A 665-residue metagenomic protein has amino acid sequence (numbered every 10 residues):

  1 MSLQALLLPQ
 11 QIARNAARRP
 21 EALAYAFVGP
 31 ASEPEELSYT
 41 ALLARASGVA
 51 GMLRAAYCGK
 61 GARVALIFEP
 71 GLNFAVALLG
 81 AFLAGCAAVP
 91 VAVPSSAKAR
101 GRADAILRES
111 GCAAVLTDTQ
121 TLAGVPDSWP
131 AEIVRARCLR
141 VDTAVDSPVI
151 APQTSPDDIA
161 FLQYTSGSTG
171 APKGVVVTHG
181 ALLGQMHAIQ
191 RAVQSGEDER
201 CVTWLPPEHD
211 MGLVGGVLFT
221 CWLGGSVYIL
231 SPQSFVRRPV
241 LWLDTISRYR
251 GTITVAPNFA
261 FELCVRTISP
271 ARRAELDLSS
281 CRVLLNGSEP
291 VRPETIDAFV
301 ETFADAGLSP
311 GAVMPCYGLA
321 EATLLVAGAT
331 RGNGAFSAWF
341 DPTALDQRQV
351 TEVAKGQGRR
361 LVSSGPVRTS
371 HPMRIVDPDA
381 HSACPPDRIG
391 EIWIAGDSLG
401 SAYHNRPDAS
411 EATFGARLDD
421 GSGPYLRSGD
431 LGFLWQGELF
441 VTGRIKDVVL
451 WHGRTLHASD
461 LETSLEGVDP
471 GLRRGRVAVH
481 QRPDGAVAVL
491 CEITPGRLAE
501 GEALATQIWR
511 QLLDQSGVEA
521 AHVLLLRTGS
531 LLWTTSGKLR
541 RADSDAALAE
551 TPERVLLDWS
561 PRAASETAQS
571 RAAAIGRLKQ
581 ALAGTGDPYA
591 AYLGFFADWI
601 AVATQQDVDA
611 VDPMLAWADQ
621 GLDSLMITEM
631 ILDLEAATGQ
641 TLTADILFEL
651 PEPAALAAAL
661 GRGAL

Functional and structural regions predicted by a protein language model:
M1-L37, A41-A56, L78, S570-K579 (+2 more regions): N-lobe entry segment of adenylate-forming
P20-L23, D146-Y164, G170-A171, V176 (+2 more regions): Conserved pre-ATP/AMP-binding loop-to-beta segment of ANL
E21-V76, S96-D104, G174-L183: Conserved AMP-binding/adenylate-forming core of the ANL superfamily
L183-R200, P207-T252, T267-R272: Conserved AMP-binding/adenylation subdomain of ANL enzymes
G251-V255, T267-G358, P372-M373, A380-H381: Gly/Ser/Thr-rich phosphate-binding loop
V362-R374, P378-D387, E391-H452, A572: Conserved ATP-binding/catalytic segment of the ANL
G467, T567-A610, M626-D633, A637 (+1 more regions): Thiotemplate assembly-line natural product biosynthesis machinery
G475-R476, Q481-P483, L513-L539, P552-Q569 (+2 more regions): AMP-binding/adenylate-forming catalytic domain of the ANL superfamily
